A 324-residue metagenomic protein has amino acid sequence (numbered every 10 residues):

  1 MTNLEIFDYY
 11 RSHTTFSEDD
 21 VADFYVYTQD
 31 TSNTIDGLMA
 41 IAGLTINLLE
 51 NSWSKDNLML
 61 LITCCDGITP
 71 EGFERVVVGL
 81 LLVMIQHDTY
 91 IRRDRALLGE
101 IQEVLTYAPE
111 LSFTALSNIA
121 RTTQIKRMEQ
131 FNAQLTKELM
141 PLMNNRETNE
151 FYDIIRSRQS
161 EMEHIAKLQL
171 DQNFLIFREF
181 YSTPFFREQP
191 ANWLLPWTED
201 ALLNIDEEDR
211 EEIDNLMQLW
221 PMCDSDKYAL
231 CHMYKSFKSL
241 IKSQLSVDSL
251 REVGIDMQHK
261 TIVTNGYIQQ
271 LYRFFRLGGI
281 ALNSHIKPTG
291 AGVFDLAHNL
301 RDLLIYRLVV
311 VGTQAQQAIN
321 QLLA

Functional and structural regions predicted by a protein language model:
M1-D30: N-terminal uDENN/longin-like adaptor modules and analogous extended polar/low-complexity scaffolding regions in large
T2-Y9, D36-T45, R75-L81, S112-R121: Amphipathic alpha-helical elements of HEAT/ARM-like alpha-solenoid repeat scaffolds that form extended
S17, N33-T34, C223: Helix N-terminus capping/helix-initiation residues
Y25-G99, Q317, L323-A324: Alpha-helical protein-protein interaction scaffolds
H87-K167: Eukaryote-biased recognition of long, low-complexity, charge-rich segments
M143-E147, I155-I262: Phosphoinositide system proteins, centered on phosphoinositide phosphatases and their trafficking scaffolds
E207-A324: Alpha-solenoid helical-repeat scaffolds
